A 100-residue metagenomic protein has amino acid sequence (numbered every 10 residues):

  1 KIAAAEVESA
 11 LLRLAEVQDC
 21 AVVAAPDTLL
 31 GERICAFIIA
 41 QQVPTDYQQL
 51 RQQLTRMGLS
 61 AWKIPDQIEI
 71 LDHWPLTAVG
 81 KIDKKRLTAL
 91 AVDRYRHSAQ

Functional and structural regions predicted by a protein language model:
K1-K63, H73, G80, R86-A89: AMP-binding/adenylate-forming catalytic core of the ANL superfamily
A91-Q100: Acidic/polar alpha-helix N-cap and adjacent early helical turns within long charge-rich amphipathic helices/linkers
